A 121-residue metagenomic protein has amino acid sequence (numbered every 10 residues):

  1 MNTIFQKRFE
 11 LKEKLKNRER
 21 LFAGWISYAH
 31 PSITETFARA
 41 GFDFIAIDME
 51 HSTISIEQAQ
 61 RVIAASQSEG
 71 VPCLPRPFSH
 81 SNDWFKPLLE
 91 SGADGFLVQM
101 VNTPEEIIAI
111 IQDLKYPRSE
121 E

Functional and structural regions predicted by a protein language model:
M1-G24: N-terminal amphipathic alpha-helix/helix-capping segment at the start of soluble metabolic enzymes
R8, T53-E69, L74-S91: N-terminal active-site wall of soluble small-molecule enzyme domains
K12-K16, I63-Q67, I111-K115: Surface-exposed amphipathic alpha-helices with a cationic face
R20-I26, I45-I47, C73-P77, F96-V98: Hydrophobic faces of well-ordered beta-strands that scaffold small-molecule active sites in alpha/beta enzyme cores
S27-A29, E50-S52, F78-H80, V101: Active-site beta-loop-alpha junctions enriched in small/polar residues
I33-R61: Glycine-rich, proline-tolerant flexible connector loops at the mouths of alpha/beta enzymes
E35, R39, P75, H80-D94 (+2 more regions): Catalytic cores of alpha/beta
E121: Conserved small/polar residues in nucleotide/adenosyl-binding loops
